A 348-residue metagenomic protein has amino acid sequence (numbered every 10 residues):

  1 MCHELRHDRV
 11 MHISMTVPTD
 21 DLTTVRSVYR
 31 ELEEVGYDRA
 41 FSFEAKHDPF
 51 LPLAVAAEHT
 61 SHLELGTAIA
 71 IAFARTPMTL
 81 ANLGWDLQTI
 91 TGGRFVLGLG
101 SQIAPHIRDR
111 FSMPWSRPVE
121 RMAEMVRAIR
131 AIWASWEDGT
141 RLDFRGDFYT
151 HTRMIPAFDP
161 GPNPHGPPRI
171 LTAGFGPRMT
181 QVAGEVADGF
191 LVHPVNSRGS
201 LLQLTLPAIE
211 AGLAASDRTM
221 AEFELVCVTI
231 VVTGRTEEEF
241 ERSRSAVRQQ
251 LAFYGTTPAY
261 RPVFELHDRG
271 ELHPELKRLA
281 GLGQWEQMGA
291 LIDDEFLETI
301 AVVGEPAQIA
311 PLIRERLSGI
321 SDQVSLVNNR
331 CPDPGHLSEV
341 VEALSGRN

Functional and structural regions predicted by a protein language model:
C2-N348: Active-site-adjacent structural elements that line small-molecule/cofactor binding pockets in enzymes
